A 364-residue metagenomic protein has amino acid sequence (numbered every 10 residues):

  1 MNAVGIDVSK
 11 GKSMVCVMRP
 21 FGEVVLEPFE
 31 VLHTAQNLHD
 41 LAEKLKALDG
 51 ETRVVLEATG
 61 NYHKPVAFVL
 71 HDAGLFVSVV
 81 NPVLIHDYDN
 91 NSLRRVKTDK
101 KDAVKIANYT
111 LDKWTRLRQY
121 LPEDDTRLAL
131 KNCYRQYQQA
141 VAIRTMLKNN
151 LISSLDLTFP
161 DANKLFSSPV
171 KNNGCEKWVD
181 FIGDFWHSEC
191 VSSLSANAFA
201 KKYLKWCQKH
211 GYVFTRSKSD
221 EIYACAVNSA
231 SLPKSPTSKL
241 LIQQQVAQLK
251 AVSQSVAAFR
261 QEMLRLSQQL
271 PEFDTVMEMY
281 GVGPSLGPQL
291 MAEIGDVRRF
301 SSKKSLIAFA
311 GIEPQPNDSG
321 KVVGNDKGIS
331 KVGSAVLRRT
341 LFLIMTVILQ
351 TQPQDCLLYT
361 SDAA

Functional and structural regions predicted by a protein language model:
M1-S361: A detector of single, family-specific signature residues that are central to catalytic or substrate-handling motifs
